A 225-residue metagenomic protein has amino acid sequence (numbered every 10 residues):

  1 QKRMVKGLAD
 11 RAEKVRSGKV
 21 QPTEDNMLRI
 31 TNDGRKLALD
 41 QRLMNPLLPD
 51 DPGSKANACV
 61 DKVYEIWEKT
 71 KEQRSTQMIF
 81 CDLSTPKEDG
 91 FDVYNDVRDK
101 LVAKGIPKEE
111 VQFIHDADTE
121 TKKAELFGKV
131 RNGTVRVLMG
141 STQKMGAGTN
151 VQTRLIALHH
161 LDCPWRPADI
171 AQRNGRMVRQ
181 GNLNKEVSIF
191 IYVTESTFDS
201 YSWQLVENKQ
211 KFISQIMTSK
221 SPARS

Functional and structural regions predicted by a protein language model:
Q1, S84-P86, T119, K144-G146 (+3 more regions): Conserved nucleotide-binding/hydrolysis micro-motifs of P-loop NTPases
Q1-D51, K55, Y64-E65: Inter-lobe connector of SF1/SF2 helicase motors
G18-I30, E72-N95: Conserved strand-helix element at the start of the C-terminal RecA-like helicase core
G34, A124, L138-H160, R166-E186: SF2 helicase motor core recognition
L48-V60, D89-Y94: Phosphate/oxyanion-binding active-site loops and adjacent basic polyanion-contact surfaces
L83-H115: Conserved helicase motor "Helicase C" RecA-like lobe of SF1/SF2 P-loop NTPases
P107-T142: Conserved helicase ATPase core of P-loop NTP-dependent helicases/translocases
W165-N174, V178-S225: A conserved SF2-helicase RecA2
